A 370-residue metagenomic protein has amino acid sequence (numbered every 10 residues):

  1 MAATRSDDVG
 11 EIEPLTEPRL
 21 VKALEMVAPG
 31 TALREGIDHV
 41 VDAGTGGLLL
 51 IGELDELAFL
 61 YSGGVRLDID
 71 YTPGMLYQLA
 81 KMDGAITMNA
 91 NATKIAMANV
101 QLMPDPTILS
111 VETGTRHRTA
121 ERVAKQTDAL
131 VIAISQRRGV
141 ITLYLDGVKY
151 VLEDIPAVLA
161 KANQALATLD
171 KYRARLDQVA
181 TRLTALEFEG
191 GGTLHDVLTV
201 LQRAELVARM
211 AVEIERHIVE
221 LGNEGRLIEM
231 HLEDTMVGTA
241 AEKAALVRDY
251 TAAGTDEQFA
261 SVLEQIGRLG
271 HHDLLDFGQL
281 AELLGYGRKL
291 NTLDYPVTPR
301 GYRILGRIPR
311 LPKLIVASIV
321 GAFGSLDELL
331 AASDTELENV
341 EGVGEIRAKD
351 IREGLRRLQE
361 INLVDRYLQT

Functional and structural regions predicted by a protein language model:
A2-D273: Divalent-cation
K22, M26, I308, V340: Glycine- and other small-residue-rich loops at beta-strand/loop junctions that grip anionic moieties
G139, T184, G191, E229 (+4 more regions): Residue-level detector of alpha-helical recognition elements and their boundaries
A241-N339, E345-T370: Long, highly charged, low-complexity intrinsically disordered interaction regions that mediate electrostatic DNA/RNA
